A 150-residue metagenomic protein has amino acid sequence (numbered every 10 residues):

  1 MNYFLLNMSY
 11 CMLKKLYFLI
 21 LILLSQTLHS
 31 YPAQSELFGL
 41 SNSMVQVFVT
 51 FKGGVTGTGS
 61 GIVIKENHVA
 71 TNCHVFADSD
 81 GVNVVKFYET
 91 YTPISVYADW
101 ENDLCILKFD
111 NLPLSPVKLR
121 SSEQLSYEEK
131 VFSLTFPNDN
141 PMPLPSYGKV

Functional and structural regions predicted by a protein language model:
N2-Y3, S9-K15: Positively charged n-region of N-terminal signal peptides that target proteins for export
M8-S9, D103: Secreted/extracellular small peptides and ectodomain modules produced from precursors
L13, F18-L21, S25-G57: Protease-domain processing segments flanking chymotrypsin-fold serine proteases, especially trypsin-like
N42, E66, Y147: ATP/adenylate-binding site constellation spanning eukaryotic-like Ser/Thr protein kinases, ABC-transporter
V55-T56, K65-L144: Conserved active-site neighborhood of the chymotrypsin/trypsin-like protease fold
G59-G61: C-terminal GPI-anchoring signal of eukaryotic secretory precursors
L144-V150: Short, compositionally biased
